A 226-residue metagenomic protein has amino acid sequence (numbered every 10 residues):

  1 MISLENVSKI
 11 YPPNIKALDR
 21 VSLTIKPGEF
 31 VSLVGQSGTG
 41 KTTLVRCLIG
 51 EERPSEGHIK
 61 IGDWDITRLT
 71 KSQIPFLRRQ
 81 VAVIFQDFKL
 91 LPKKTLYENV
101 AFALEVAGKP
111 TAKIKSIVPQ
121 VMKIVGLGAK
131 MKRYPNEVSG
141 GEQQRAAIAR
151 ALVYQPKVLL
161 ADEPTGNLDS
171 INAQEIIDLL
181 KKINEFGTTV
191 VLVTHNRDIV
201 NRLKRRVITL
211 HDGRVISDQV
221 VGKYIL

Functional and structural regions predicted by a protein language model:
V34-Q36: The feature captures the beta-strand-to-loop junction immediately N-terminal to the Walker
I49: Helix-to-loop junction immediately C-terminal to a conserved catalytic motif
G57-D65: Conserved ABC transporter NBD signature motif
K94-A101: Short coil-to-helix segment of the ABC ATPase nucleotide-binding domain corresponding to the Q-loop/switch region
Y134-V138, E142-Q144: Conserved ABC ATPase signature
V153-K157: A short, proline-enriched helix->beta-strand linker immediately N-terminal to the Walker B motif in ABC-type P-loop
L159-D162: Catalytic Walker B motif of ABC-type/P-loop ATPase nucleotide-binding domains
